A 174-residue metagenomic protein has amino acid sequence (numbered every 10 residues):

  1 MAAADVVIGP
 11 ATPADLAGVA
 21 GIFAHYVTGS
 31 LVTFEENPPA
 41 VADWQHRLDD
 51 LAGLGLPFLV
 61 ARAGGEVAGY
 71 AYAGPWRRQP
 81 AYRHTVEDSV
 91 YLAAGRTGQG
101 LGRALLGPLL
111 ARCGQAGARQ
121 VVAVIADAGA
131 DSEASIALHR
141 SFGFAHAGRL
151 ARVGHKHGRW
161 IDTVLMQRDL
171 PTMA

Functional and structural regions predicted by a protein language model:
V7-V19: A short beta-loop-alpha structural element at the N-terminal edge of CoA-dependent acyl/N-acetyltransferase catalytic
P10, P38-G95, L106-G107, R112 (+1 more regions): Acetyl-CoA-dependent GNAT
A20-L48: Conserved GNAT-fold acetyl-CoA-binding loop/helix
Y72-P75, V124-A126, I136, R140-D162: Conserved catalytic-core motifs of GNAT/GCN5-like acyltransferases
H84-V86, R152-A174: C-terminal "cap" of GNAT-fold acetyltransferases
S89-G98, I125-G129: A short, internal acetyl-CoA/4′-phosphopantetheine-binding micro-motif in the GNAT/acyltransferase core
G98-C113, A134-S141: Conserved acetyl-CoA-binding loop-helix of GNAT-fold acetyltransferases
C113-D127: Conserved GNAT acetyl-CoA-binding A-motif
